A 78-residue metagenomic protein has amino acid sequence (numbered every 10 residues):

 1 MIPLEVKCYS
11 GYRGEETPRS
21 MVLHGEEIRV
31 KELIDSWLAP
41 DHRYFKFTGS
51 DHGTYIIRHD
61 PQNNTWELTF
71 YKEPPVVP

Functional and structural regions predicted by a protein language model:
M1-P78: Cysteine-centric segments in proteins
